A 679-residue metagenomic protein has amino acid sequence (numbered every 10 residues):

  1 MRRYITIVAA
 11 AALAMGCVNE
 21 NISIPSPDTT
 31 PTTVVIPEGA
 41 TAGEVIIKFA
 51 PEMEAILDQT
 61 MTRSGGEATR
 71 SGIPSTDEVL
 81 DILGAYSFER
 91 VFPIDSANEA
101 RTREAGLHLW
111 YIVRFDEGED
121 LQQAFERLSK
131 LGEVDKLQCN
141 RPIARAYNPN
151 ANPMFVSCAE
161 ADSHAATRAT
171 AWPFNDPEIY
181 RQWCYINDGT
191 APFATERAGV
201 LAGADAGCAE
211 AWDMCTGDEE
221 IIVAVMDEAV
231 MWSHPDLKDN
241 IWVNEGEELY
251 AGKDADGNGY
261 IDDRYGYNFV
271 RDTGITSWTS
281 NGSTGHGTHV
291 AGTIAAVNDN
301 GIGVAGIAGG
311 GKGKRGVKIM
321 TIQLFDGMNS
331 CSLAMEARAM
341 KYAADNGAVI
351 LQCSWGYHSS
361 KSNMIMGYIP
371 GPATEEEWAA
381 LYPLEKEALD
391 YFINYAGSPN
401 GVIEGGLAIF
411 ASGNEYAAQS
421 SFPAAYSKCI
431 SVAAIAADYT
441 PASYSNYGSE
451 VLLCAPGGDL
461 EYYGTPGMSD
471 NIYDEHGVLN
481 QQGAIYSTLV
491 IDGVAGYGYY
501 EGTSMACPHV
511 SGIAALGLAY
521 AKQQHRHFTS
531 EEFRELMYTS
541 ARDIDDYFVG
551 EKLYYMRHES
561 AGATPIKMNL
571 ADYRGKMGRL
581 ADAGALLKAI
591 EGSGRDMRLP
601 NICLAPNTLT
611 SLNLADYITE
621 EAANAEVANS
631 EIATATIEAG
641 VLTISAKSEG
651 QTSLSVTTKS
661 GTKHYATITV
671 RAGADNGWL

Functional and structural regions predicted by a protein language model:
L13-G39, A674-L679: Bacterial Sec-dependent N-terminal signal peptides
V18-I22, D213, G217-E219, E228 (+7 more regions): Substrate-binding/access-modulating region of protease and related hydrolase catalytic domains
P25-C158: Inhibitory N-terminal propeptides of secreted protease zymogens
E99-I112, E126-I222, V230-D236, N240 (+1 more regions): Protease zymogen maturation seam
D205-L333, N346, G356-S360, I403-E404 (+6 more regions): Subtilisin-like serine protease catalytic core
A348-W355, N363, G405, A519-L609 (+1 more regions): C-terminal subdomain of the subtilisin-like protease fold in secreted/lumenal serine endopeptidases
S421-A519: Extracellular S/T/G-rich loop segment that most often corresponds to the catalytic His/Ser-adjacent loop
S648-G661, A666-I668: A short beta-strand micro-motif common to beta-rich folds, especially ectodomain repeats
